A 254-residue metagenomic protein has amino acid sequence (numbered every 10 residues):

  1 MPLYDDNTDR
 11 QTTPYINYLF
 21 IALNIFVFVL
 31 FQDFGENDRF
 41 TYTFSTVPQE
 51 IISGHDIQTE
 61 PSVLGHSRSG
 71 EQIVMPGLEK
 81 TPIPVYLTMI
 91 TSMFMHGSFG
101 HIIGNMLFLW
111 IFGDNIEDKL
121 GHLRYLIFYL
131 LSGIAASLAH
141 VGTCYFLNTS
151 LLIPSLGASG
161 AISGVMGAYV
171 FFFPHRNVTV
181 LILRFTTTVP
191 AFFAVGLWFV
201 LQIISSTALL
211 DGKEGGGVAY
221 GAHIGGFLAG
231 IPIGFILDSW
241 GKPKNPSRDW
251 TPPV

Functional and structural regions predicted by a protein language model:
M1-V254: A detector for small-residue-rich transmembrane helices and their helix-helix packing motifs
